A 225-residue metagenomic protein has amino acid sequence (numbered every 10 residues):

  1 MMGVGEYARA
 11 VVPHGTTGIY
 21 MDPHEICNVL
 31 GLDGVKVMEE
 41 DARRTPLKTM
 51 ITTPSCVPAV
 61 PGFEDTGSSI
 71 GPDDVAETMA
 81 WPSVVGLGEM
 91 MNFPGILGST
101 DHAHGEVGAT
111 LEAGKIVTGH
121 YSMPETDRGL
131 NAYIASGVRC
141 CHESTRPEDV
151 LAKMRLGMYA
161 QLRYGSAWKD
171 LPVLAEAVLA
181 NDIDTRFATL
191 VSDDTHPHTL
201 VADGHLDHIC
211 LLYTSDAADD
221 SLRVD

Functional and structural regions predicted by a protein language model:
M1-A8: Di-metal (Zn2+ and/or Mg2+/Mn2+) metal-binding site signature of metallo-dependent hydrolases with the MBL/beta-CASP
A8-I116: Divalent-metal coordination cores built from histidine and acidic residues
P23-I26, P54-C56, N92, S122-M123 (+3 more regions): Short, ordered loop/turn segments at secondary-structure junctions
P61-F63, H198-A202: Short, well-ordered secondary-structure micro-motifs
S69-E89, G95-L162, K169-L190, V201-L212: Histidine/acidic residue-rich metal-binding segments in metalloenzymes
Y213-D220: Conserved small/polar residues in nucleotide/adenosyl-binding loops
